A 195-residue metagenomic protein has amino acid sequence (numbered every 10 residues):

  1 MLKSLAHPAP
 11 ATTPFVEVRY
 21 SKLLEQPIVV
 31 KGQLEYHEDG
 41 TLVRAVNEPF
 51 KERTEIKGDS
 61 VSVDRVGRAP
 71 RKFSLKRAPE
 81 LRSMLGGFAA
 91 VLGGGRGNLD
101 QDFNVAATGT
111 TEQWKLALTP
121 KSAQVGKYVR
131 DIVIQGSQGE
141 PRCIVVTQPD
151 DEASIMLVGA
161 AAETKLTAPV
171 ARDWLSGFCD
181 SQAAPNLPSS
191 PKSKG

Functional and structural regions predicted by a protein language model:
M1-V16, Y20-Q26, D173-G195: N-terminal leader/targeting segments and the immediate start of mature chains
S4-R19, Q26-P27, D64-K121: Flexible, processing/modification-adjacent segments and terminal tails in exported/periplasmic/extracellular proteins
T13-F15, V29-K31, I56, V146: Extended beta-sheet lipid-handling architectures
F15, L42-A45, V61-D64, L116-L118 (+1 more regions): Short hydrophobic/aromatic-rich beta-strand segments that constitute the beta-sheet cores of beta-sandwich/beta-barrel
K22-Q26, R53, A123-G126, D150: Short glycine/serine/proline-enriched coil/turn segments at secondary-structure junctions
V29-K31, F50, K57, G126-R130 (+1 more regions): Short, surface-exposed coil-to-beta transition loops
Q33-S83, A153-E163: An acidic-aromatic
R96-D180: Gly/Pro-enriched, hydrophobic low-complexity segments that function as extracytoplasmic propeptides/linkers
